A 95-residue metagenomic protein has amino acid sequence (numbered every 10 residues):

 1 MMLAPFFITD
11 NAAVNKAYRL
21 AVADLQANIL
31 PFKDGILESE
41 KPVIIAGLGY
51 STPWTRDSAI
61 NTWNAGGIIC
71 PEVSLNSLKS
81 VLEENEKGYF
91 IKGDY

Functional and structural regions predicted by a protein language model:
M1-P53, E72, N76: Low-complexity, Ser/Thr/Pro/Gly-enriched N-terminal "stalk/linker" regions
I36, I69-Y95: Helix-terminus loop motifs that line ligand-binding clefts
S51-P53, N61, E84: N-terminal structural segment of carbohydrate-active enzymes
R56-G67: Non-membrane alpha-helical segments in proteins
